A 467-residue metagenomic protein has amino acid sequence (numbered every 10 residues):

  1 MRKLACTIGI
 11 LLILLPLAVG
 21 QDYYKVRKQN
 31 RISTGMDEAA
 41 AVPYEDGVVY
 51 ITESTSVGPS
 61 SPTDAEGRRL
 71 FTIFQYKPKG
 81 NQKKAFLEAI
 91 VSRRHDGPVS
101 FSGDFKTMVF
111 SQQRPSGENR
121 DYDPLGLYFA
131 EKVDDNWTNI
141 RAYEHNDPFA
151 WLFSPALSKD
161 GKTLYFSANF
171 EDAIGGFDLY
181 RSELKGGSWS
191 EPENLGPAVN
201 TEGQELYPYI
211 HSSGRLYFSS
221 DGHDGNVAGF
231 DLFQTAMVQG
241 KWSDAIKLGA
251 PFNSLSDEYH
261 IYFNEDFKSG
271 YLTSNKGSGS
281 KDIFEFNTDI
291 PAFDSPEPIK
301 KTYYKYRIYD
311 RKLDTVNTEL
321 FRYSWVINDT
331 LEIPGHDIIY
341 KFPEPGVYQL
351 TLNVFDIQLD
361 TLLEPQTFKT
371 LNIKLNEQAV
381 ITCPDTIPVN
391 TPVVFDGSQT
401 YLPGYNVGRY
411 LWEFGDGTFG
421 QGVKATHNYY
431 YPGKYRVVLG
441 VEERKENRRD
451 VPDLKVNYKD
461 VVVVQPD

Functional and structural regions predicted by a protein language model:
M1-Y23: Bacterial Sec-dependent N-terminal signal peptides
C6-L14, N81, A85, K247 (+2 more regions): N-terminal functional modules and adjacent low-complexity/disordered segments of proteins
Q21-Y309, D314-L320, G335-I339, Q349-N353 (+4 more regions): Short, conserved micro-motifs composed of acidic
N287-D467: Extracellular/lumenal mature domains of secreted and surface-exposed proteins
